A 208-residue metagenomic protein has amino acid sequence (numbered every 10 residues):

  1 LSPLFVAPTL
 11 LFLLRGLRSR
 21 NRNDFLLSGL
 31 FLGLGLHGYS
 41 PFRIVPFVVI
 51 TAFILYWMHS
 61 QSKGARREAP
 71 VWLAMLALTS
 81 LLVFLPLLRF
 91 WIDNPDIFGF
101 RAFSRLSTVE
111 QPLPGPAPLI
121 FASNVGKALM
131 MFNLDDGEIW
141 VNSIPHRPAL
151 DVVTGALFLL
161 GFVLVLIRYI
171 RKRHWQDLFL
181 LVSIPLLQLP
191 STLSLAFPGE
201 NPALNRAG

Functional and structural regions predicted by a protein language model:
L1, Y39-V45, S143-L150, R171-L180 (+1 more regions): Membrane-interface catalytic loops of GT-C/OST-like multi-pass glycosylation enzymes that act
L1-L11, F25-G29, P41, V45 (+5 more regions): Alpha-helical transmembrane segments of multi-pass membrane proteins
L4, P8, G29-L34, I50 (+4 more regions): Residue-level signature of the transmembrane alpha-helical core of multi-pass small-molecule transporters
A7-L27, G35, S60: Membrane-interface transmembrane helices that cradle and orient dolichyl/undecaprenyl
G16, H37-G38, R43-L160: Transmembrane-lumen/periplasm boundary regions of multi-pass, lipid-linked membrane glycan transferases
S19-L26, A65-P70, R173-Q176: Membrane-helix interface segments
L30-L32, A77, V153-S194: Transmembrane alpha-helix segments characteristic of polytopic inner-membrane glycan-assembly/cell-envelope
